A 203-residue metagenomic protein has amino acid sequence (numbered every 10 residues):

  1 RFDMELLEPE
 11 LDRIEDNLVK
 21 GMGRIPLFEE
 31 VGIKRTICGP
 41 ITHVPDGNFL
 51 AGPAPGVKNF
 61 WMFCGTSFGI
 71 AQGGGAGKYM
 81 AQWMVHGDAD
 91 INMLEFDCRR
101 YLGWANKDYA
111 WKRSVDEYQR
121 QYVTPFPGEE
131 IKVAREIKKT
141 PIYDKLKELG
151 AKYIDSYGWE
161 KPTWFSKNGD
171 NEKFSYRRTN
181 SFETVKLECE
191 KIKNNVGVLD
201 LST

Functional and structural regions predicted by a protein language model:
D3-K138: C-terminal catalytic lobe of FAD-dependent flavoproteins
I91-T203: Glycine/proline-enriched, intrinsically flexible loops and inter-domain linkers
